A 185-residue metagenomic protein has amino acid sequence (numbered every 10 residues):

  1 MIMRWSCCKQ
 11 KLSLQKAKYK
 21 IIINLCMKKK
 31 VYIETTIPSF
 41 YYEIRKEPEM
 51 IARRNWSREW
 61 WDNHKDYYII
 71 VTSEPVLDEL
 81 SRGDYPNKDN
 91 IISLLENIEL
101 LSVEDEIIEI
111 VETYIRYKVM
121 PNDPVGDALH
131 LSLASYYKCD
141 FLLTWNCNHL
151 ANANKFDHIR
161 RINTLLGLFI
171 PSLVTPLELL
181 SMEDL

Functional and structural regions predicted by a protein language model:
R4-T72, S81-I92, I98, R116-N122 (+2 more regions): Short, well-structured N-terminal submotif of metal-dependent ribonuclease cores
A17, E99-D157, L177-L180: Active-site neighborhoods of divalent-metal-dependent phosphate/nucleic-acid chemistry enzymes
S39, D78, H149-L150: Glycine-rich nucleotide phosphate-binding loop and flanking beta-alpha elements of Rossmann-like dinucleotide-binding
Y68, I98, D140, F169-P171: A structural micro-motif
V71, L101, S172-V174: General small-molecule cofactor/ligand-binding pocket signal
A151-P171: C-terminal end-helix/capping segment
L168-L185: Short, C-terminally biased terminal segments at protein or domain edges
